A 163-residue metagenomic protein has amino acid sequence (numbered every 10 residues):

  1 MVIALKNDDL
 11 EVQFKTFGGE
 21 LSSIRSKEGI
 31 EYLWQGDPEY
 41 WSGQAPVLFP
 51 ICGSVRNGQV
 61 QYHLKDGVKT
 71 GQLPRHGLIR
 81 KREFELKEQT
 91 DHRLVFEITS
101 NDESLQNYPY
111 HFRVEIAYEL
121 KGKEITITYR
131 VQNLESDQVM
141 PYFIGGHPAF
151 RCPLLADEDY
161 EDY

Functional and structural regions predicted by a protein language model:
M1-T126, L134-Y163: Surface-exposed acidic/polar loop and edge beta-strand patches at domain peripheries
